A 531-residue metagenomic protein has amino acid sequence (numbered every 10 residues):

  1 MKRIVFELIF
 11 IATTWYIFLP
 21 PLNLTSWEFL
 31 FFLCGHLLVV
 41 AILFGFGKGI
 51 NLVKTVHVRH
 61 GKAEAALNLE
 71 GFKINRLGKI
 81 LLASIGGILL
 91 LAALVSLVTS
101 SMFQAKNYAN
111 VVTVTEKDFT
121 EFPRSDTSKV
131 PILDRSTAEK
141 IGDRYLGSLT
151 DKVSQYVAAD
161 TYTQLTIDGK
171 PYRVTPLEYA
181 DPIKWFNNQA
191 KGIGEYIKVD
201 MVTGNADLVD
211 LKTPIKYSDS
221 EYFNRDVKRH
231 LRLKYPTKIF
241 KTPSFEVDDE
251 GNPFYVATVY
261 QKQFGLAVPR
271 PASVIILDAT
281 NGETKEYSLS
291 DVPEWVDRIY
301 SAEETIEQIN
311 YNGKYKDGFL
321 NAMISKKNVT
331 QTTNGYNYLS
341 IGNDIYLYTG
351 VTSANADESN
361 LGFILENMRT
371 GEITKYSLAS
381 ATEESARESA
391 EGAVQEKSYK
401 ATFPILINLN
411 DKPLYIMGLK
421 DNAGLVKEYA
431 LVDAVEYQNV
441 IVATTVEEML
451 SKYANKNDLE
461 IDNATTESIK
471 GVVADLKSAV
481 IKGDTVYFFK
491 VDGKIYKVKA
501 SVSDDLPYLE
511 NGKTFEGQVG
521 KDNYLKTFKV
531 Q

Functional and structural regions predicted by a protein language model:
M1-R3: Positively charged n-region of N-terminal signal peptides that target proteins for export
F6-Q531: Soluble extracytoplasmic regions of secretory-pathway and membrane proteins
